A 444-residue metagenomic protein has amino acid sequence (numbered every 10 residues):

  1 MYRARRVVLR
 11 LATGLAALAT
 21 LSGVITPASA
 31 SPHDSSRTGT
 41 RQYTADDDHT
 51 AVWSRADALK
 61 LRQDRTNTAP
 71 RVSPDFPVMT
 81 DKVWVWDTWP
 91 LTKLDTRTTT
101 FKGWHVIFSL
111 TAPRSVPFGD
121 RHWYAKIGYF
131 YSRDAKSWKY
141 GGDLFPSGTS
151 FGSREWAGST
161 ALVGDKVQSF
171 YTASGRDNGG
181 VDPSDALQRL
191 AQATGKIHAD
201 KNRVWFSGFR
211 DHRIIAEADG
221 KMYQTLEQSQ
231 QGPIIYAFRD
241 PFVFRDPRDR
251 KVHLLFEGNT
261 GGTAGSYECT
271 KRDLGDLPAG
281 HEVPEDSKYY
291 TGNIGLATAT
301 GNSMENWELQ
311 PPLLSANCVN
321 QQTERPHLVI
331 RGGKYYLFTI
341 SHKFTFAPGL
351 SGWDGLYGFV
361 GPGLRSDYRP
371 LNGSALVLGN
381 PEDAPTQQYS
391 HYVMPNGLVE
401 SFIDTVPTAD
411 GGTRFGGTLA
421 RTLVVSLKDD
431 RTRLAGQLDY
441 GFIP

Functional and structural regions predicted by a protein language model:
M1-P32: Secretory targeting and sorting signals
H33-P444: Carbohydrate-active catalytic/glycan-binding domains of CAZyme proteins, especially the secreted or lumenal ectodomains
